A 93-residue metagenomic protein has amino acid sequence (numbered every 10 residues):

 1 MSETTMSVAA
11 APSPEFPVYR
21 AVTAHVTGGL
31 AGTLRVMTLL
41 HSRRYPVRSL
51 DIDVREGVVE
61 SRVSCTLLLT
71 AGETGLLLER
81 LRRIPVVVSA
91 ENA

Functional and structural regions predicted by a protein language model:
M1-A21, H25-E60, T66-A93: Long, contiguous binding/interaction regions
